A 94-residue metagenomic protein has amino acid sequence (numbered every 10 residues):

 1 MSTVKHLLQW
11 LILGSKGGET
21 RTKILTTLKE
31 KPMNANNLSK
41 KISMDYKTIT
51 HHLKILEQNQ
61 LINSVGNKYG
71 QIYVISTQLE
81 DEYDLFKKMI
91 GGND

Functional and structural regions predicted by a protein language model:
M1-K23: Short alpha-helical segments that sit at the start of domains
T3, L8-Q9, I72-D94: Conserved segment of winged-helix/HTH DNA-binding domains
G17-E19, E30-N34: Short capping segments at the starts of secondary-structure elements
N37-K41: A short acidic, leucine-rich amphipathic alpha-helix
Q60: Glycine-centered, phosphate/nucleic-acid-interacting loop/turn motifs that mediate DNA/RNA or nucleotide
G66-I72: Short, Lys/Arg-rich nucleic-acid/phosphate-binding segment
